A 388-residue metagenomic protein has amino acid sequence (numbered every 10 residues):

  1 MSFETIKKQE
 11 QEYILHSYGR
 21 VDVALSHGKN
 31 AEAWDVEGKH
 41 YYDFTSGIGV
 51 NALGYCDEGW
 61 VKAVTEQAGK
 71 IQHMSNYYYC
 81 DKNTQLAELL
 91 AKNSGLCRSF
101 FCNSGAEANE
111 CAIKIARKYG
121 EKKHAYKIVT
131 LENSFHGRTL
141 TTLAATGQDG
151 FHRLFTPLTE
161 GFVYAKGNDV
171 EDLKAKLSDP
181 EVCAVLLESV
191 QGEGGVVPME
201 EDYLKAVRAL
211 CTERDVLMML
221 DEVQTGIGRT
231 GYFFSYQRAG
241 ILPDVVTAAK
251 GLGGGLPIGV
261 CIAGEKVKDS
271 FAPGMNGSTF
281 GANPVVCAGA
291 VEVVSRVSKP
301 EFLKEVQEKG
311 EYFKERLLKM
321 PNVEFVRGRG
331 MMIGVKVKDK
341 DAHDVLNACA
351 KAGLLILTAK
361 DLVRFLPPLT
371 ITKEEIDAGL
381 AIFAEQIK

Functional and structural regions predicted by a protein language model:
M1-K388: Conserved N-terminal phosphate-binding loop of PLP-dependent enzymes in the Aspartate aminotransferase
